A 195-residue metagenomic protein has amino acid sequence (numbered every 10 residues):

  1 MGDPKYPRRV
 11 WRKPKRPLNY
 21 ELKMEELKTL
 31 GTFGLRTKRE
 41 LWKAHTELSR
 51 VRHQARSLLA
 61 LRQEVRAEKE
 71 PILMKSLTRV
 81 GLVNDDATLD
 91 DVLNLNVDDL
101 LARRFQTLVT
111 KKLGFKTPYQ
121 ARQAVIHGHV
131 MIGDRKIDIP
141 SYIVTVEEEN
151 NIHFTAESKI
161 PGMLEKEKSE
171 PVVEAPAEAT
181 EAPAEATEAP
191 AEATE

Functional and structural regions predicted by a protein language model:
M1-L113, A124, M131, R135-E195: Ferredoxin-like alpha/beta domains used as RNA- or RNAP-binding modules
F115-Y119, H127: Beta-rich strand-turn-strand
